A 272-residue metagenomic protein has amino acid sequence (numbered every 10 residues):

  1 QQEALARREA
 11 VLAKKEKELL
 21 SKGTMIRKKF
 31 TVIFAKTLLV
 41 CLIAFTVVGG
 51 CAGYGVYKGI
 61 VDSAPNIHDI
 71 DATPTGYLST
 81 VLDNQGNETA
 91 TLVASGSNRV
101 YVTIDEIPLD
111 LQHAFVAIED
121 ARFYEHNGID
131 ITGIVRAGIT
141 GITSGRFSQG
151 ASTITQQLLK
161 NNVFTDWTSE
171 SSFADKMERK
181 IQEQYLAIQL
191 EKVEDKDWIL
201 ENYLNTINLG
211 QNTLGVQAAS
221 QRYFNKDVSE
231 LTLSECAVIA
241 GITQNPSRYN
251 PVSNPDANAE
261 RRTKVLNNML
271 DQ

Functional and structural regions predicted by a protein language model:
Q1-N84, T89, R122, I142: N-terminal type II signal-anchor transmembrane helix that functions as the membrane-insertion/stop-transfer segment
D83-Q272: Peptidoglycan glycan-strand catalytic modules in the bacterial/periplasmic cell-wall system
